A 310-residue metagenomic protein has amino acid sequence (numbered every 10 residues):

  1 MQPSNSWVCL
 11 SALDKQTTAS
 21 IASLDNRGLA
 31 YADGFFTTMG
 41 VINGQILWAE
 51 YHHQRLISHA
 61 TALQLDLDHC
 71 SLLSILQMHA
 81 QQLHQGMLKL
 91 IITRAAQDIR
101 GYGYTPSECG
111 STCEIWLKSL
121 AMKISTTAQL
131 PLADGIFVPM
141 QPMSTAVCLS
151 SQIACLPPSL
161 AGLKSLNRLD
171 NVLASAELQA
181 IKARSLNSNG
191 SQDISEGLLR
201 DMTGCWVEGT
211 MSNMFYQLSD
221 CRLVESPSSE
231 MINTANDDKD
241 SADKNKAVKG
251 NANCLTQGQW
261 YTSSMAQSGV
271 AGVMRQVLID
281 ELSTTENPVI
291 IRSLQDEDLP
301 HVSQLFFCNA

Functional and structural regions predicted by a protein language model:
M1-C70, S74-Q77, M87, T93 (+1 more regions): Helix-start/capping segments and mature chain N-termini
H79-Q82: Phosphate/pyrophosphate-binding loops at sites that engage ATP/ADP/AMP, CoA/4′-phosphopantetheine, polyphosphate
